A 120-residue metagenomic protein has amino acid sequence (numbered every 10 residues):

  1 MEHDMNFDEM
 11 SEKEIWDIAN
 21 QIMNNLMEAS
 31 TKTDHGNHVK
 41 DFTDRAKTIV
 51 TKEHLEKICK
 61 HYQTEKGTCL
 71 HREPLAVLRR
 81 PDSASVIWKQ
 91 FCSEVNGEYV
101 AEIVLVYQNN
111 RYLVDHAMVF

Functional and structural regions predicted by a protein language model:
M1-K32: Short, low-complexity N-terminal intrinsically disordered segments enriched in polar/charged residues
H3, M118-F120: Low-complexity, intrinsically disordered terminal/linker segments enriched in charged and Gly/Pro repeats
I18, T51-H54: Short amphipathic alpha-helical segments
I22, T31, K47-I49, L78: Localized chelating/binding microdomains that coordinate divalent metal ions or stabilize phosphate-bearing
T31-A46: Short, well-ordered alpha-helical segments enriched in acidic and aromatic residues
H35, E53-I58: Contiguous segments within soluble domain cores/interaction surfaces
K57-Y107, R111, H116-M118: Surface-exposed, charged secondary-structure patches
